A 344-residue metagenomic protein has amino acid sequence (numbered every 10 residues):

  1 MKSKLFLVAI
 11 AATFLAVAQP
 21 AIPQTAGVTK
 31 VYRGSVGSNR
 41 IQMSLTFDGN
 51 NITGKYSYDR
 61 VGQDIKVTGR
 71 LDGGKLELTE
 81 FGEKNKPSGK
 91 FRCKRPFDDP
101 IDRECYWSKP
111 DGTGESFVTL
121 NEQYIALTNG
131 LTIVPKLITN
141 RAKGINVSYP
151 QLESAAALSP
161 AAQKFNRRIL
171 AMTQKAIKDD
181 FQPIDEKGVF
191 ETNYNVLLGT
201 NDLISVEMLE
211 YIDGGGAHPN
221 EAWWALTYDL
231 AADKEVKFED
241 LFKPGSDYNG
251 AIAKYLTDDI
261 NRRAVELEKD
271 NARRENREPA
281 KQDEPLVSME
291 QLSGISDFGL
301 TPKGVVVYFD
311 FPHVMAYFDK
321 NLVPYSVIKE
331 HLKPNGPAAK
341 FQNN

Functional and structural regions predicted by a protein language model:
M1-V8: Bacterial N-terminal signal peptides that target proteins for export
V8-A16: Bacterial N-terminal signal peptides
A18-P23: Boundary at the C-terminal end of the N-terminal hydrophobic targeting segment
Q24-N51, K55-R70, K75-N344: Compositionally biased intrinsically disordered regions enriched in Thr/Gly
